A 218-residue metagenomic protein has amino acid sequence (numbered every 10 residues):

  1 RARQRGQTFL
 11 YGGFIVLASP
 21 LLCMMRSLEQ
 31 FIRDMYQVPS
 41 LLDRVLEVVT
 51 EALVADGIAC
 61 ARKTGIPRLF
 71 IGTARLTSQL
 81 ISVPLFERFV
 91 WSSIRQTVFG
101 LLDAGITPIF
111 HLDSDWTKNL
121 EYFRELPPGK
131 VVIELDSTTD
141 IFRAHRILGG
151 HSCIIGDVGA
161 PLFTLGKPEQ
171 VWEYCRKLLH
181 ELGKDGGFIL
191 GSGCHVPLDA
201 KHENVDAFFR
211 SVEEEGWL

Functional and structural regions predicted by a protein language model:
R1-L218: Active-site loop segments of alpha/beta catalytic cores
